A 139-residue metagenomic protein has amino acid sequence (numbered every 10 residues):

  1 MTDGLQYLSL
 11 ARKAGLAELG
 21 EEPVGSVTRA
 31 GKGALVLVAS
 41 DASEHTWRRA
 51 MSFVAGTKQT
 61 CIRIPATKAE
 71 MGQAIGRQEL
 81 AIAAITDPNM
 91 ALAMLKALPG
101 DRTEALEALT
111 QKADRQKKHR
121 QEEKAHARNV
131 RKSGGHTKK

Functional and structural regions predicted by a protein language model:
D3-V38: N-terminal first-folded block
G4, G20, T46, T67 (+1 more regions): Helical mechanochemical/support elements of P-loop NTPase systems and associated helical scaffolds
E22, D41, A66-A69, P88: Short, ordered loop/turn segments at secondary-structure junctions
G33-A34, S40-W47, M51, T60: N-terminal positively charged helical leader segments and presequences
M51-G56, P99-G100: Short, solvent-exposed amphipathic alpha-helical segments in soluble enzyme and RNA/protein-processing domains
G56-T86: Mid-chain, well-packed structural core segment of small domains
R77-D114: C-terminal structural segments of small proteins and small subunits
Q111-K139: Charge-patterned, long linear interaction tracts outside catalytic cores
